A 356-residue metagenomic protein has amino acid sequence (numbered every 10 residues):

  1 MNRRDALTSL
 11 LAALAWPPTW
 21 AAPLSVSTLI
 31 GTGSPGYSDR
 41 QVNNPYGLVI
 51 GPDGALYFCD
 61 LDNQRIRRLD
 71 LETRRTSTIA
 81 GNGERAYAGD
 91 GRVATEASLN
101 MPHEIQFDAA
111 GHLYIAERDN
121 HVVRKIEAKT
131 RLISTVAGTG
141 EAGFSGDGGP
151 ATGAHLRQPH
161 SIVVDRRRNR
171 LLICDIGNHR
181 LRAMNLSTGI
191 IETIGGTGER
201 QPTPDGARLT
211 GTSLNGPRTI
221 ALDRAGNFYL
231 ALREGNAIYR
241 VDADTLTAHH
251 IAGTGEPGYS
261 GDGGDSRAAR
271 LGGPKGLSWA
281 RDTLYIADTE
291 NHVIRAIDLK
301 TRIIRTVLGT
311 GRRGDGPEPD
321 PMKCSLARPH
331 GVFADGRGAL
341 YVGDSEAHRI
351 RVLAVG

Functional and structural regions predicted by a protein language model:
D5-A21: N-terminal export signals
P23-N44, R74-M101, L132-Q158, T188-G216 (+2 more regions): Gly/Pro-rich loop segments of beta-rich domains
I50-D53, F107-A110, V164-R168, L222-A225 (+2 more regions): Residue-level detector of Asp-centered blade-edge/turn motifs that repeat once per structural unit in beta-propeller
L56-Y57, H112-Y114, R170-L172, N227-Y229 (+2 more regions): Conserved beta-propeller blade signature
L61, R118, I176, R233 (+2 more regions): Short loop/turn segments immediately following the C-termini of beta-strands
D70-R74, E127-R131, N185-G189, D242-L246 (+2 more regions): Short loop/turn segments that connect beta-strands within beta-propeller blades
H330-G356: Blade-level signature of beta-propeller repeat domains, shared across WD40, Kelch, NHL, RCC1 and BNR/Asp-box propellers
